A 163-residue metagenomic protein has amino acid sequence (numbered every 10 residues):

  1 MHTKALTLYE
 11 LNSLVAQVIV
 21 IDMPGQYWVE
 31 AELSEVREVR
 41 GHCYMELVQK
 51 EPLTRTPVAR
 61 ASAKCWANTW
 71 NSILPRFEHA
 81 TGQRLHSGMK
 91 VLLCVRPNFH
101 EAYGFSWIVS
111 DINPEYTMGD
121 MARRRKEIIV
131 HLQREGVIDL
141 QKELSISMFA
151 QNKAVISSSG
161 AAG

Functional and structural regions predicted by a protein language model:
M1-T117: Phosphate-interaction motifs
T117-G163: Phosphate-binding glycine-rich loops and their immediate beta-loop-alpha structural context
